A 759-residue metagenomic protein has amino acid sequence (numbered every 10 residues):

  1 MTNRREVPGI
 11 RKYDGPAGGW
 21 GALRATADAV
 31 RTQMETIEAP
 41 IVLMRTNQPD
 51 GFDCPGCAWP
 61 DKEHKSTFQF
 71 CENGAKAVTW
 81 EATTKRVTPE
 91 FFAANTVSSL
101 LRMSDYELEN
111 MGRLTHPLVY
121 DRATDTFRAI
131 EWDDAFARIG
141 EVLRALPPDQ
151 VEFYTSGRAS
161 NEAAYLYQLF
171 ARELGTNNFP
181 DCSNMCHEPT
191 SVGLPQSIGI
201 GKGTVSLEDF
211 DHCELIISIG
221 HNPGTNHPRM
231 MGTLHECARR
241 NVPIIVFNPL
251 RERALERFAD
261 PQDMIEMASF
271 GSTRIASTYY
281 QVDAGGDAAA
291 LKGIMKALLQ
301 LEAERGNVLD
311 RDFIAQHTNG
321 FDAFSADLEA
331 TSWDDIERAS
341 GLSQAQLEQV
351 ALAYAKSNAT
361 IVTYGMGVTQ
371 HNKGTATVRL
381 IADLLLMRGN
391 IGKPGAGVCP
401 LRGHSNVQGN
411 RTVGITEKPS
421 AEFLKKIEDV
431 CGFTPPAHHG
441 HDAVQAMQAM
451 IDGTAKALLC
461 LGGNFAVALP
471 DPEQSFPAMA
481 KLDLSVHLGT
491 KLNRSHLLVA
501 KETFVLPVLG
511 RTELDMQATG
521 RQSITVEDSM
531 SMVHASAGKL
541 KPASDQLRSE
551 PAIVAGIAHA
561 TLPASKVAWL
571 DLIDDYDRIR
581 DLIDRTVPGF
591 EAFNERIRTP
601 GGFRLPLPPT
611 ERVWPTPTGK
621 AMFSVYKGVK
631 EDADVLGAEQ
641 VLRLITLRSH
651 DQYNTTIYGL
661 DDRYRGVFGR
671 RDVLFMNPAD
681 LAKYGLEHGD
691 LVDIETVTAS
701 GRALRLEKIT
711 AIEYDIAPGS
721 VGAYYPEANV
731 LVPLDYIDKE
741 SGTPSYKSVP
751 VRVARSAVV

Functional and structural regions predicted by a protein language model:
M1-G51: Intrinsically disordered, low-structural-confidence terminal and linker regions
R31-E35, L43-D149, P249-N358: Cofactor-/ligand-binding subdomain signature composed of acidic, glycine-rich, tryptophan-containing flexible loops
P49, E109-M111, P148, S357 (+6 more regions): Sequence-level motif detector for i,i+2 pairs with an aromatic at +2
V78-R102, F136-T176, G374, L380-T416: A short, flexible N-terminal coil/short beta segment enriched in small residues
L114, L118, F313, F324 (+6 more regions): Short clusters of hydrophobic/aromatic residues that line enzyme substrate/ligand-binding pockets
F127-I130, D134-L215: Long, structured ligand/cofactor-binding scaffold of large enzymes
P189-D383, M387-K393, L401-L582, R643 (+1 more regions): Non-catalytic alpha/beta scaffold blocks inside enzyme catalytic domains
D571-D662: Long, low-complexity segments enriched in small/aliphatic residues
